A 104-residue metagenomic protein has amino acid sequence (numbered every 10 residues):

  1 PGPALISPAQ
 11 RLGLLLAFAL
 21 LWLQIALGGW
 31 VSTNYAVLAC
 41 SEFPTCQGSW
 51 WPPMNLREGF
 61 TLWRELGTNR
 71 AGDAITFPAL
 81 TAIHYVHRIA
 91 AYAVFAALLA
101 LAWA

Functional and structural regions predicted by a protein language model:
P1-A104: Polytopic transmembrane helical bundles with strong interfacial aromatic enrichment
